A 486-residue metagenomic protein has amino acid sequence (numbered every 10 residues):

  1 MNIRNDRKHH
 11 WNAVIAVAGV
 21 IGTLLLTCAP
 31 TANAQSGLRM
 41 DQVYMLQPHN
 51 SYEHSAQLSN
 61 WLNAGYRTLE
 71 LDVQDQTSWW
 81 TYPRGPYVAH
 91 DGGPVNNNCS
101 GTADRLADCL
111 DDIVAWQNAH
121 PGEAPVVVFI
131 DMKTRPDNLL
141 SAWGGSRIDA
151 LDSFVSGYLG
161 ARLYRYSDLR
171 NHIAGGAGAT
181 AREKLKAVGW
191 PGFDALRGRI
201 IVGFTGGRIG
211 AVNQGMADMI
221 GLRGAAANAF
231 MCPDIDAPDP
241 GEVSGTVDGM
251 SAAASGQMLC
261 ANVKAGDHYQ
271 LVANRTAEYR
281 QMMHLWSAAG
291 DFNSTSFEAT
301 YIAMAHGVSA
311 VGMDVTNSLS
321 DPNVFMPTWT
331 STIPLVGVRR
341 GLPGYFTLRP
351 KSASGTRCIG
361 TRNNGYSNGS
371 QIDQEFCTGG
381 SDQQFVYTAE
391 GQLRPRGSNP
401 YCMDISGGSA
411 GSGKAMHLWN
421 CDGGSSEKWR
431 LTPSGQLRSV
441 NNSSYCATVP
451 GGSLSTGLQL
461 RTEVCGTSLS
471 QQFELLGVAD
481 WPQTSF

Functional and structural regions predicted by a protein language model:
N2-A34: Secretory targeting and sorting signals
Q35-P343, G477: Catalytic cores of phosphodiester-bond hydrolases, prominently lipid phosphodiesterases
V73-D75, M132-T134, G206-R208, A289 (+7 more regions): A mature extracytoplasmic/lumenal domain signature
V88, V128-I130, V155, V202 (+10 more regions): Hydrophobic beta-strand residues in large extracellular and virion-surface proteins
F204-A211, V315-N317, K351-S354, C377 (+4 more regions): Short, flexible beta-strand-to-coil junctions
R340-Y366, S381-A410, S426-L454, Q472-F486: Extracellular glycan-recognition/adhesion modules and their associated mucin-like linkers
S370-F376, K414-N420, L458-V464: Aromatic-rich beta-strand patches that line glycan-recognition/binding surfaces of extracellular proteins
